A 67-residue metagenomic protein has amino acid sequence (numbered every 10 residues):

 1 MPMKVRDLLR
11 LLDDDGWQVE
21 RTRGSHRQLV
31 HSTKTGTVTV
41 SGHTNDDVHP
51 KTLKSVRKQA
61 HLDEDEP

Functional and structural regions predicted by a protein language model:
M1-G16: Polyanion-binding surface elements
M3, T39-V40: Short, contiguous strand/loop micro-motifs
L12, T35-G36: Generic signal for short, ordered secondary-structure residues within or immediately flanking folded domains
V19-T22: Short beta-strand
G24-Q28: Ligand-recognition elements built from short beta-strands and adjacent flexible loops
L29-K34: Active-site beta-strand termini and strand-to-loop segments that position acidic
G36, H43-P67: C-terminal structural segments of small proteins and small subunits
